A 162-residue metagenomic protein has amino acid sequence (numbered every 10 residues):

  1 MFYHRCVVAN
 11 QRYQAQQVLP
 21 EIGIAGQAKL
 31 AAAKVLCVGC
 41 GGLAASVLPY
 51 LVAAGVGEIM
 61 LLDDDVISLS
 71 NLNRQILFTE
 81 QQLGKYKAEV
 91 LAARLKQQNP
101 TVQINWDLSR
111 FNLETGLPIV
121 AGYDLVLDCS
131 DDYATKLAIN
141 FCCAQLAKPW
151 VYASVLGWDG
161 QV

Functional and structural regions predicted by a protein language model:
M1-V162: Adenine nucleotide-associated cytosolic modules
